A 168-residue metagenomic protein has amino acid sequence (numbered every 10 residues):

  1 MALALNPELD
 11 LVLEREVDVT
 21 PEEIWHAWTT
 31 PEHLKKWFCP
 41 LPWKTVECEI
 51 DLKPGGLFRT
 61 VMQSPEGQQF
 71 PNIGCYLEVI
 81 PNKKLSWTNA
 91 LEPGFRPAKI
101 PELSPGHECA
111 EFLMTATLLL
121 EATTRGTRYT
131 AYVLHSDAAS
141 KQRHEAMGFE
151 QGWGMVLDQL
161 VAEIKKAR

Functional and structural regions predicted by a protein language model:
M1-T45: Hydrophobic ligand-binding cavity/cleft-lining segments
E8-E14, P21, L57, P71 (+3 more regions): Intrinsic-disorder/low-complexity, polar/charged segments enriched in Ser/Thr/Lys/Arg/Asp/Glu/Gln
V12, E32-C75: Short beta-edge strand/loop motif at the mouth of beta-sheet-based domains
R15, E47-I50, N72-E78, L113-A122: Hydrophobic/aromatic beta-strand elements that line small-molecule binding cavities or substrate pockets in beta-rich
P21-E22, D51-K53, L77-L85, L119-R128: A short, structured loop/turn motif at beta-sheet edges
I24, L34, F58, Y76 (+5 more regions): Hydrophobic pocket/interface hotspot
E47, E163-R168: Short, highly charged C-terminal tails/helix-capping segments
S86-N89, R96-G154: Beta-strand/loop substructures that line and gate deep hydrophobic ligand-binding cavities in soluble
